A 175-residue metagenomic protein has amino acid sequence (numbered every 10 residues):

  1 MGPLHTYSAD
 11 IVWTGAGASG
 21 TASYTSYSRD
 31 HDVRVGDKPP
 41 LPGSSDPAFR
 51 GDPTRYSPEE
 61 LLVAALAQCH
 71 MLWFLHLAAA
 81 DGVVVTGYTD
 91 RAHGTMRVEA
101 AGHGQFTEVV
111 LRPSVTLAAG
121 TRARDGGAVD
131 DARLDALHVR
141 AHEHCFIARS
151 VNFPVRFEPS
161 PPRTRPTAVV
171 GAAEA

Functional and structural regions predicted by a protein language model:
M1-A64, L72-A175: Extended beta-strand/beta-hairpin segments
